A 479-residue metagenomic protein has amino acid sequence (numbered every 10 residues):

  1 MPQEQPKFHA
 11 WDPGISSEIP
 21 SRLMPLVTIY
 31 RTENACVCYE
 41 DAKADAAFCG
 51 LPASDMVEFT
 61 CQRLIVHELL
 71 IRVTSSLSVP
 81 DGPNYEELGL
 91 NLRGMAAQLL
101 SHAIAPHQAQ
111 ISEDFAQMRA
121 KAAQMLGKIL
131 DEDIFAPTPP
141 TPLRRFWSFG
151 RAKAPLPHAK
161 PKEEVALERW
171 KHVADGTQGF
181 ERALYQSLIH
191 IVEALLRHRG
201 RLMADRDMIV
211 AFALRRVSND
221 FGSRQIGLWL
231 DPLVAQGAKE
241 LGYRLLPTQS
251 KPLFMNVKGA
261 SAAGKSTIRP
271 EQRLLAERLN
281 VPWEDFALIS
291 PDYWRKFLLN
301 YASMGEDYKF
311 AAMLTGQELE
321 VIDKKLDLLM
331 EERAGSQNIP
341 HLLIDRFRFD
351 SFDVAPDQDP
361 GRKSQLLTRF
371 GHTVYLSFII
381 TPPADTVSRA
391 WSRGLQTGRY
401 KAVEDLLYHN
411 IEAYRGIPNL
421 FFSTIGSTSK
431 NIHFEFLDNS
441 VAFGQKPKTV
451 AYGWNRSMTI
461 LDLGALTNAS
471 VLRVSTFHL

Functional and structural regions predicted by a protein language model:
M1-L230, V234: Long, basic/Gly/Ser/Thr-rich N-terminal segments that mediate initial subcellular attachment or targeting
E4-C49, L92, L99, R346-T397 (+1 more regions): ATP-dependent NMP and nucleoside kinases share a basic, alpha-helical "lid"
A235-Q249: Pre-Walker A adenine-sensing motif
Q249-M255, I339-P340: Pre-Walker A (Motif I) flank of P-loop NTPase domains
M255-R278: Glycine-rich phosphate-binding P-loop
V281-R362, K401-E404: Conserved nucleotide-sensing/catalytic segment adjacent to the nucleotide-binding pocket in NTP-handling enzymes
F286-L288, V374-L376, N431-F436: Conserved beta-strand scaffold positions in the cores of enzyme catalytic domains, especially in NTP/NDP-utilizing
Y400-L479: Small-molecule kinase domains that catalyze NTP-dependent phosphoryl transfer to phosphate-bearing small molecules
